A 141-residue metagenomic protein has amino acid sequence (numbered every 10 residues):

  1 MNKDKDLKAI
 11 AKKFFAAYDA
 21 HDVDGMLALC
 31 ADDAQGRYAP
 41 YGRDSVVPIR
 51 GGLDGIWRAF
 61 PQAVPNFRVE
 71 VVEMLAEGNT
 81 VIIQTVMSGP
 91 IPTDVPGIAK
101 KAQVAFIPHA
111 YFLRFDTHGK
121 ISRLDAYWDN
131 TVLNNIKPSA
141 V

Functional and structural regions predicted by a protein language model:
M1-D32, A140-V141: Short, low-complexity N-terminal intrinsically disordered segments enriched in polar/charged residues
D4-K5, D24-L27, A31-G78: A solvent-exposed, acidic/Ser-Thr-rich amphipathic alpha-helical stretch
A11-F14, M26-L27, A34, I49 (+5 more regions): Hydrophobic pocket/interface hotspot
C30, L75, M87-G89, W128: Short beta-strand segments enriched in hydrophobic/aromatic residues within well-folded beta-rich domains
V69-M74, P108-R114: Hydrophobic/aromatic beta-strand elements that line small-molecule binding cavities or substrate pockets in beta-rich
N79-I91: A short hydrophobic beta-strand element
P90-Q103: Short, cysteine-centered beta-strand-loop-beta hairpins and adjacent loop/turn segments enriched in charged/polar
K120-V141: Low-complexity, intrinsically disordered terminal/linker segments enriched in charged and Gly/Pro repeats
